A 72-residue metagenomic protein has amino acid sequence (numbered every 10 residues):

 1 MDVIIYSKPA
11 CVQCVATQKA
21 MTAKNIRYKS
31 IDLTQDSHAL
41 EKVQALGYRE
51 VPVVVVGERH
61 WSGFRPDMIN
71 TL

Functional and structural regions predicted by a protein language model:
M1, V12, T34-E41: Residues at secondary-structure transition points
M1-I26: Local sequence-structure signature of Cys/Sec-based thiol-disulfide redox active-site neighborhoods
K8, Y48, P66: ATP/adenylate-binding site constellation spanning eukaryotic-like Ser/Thr protein kinases, ABC-transporter
R27-A39, E50: Thiol-based oxidoreductase modules, predominantly thioredoxin-like and allied folds used for disulfide exchange
L40-Q44, G63-P66: Short secondary-structure transition/capping segments
Q44-V54: Structural micro-motif
P52-S62: A short, hydrophobic beta-strand/beta-hairpin element that forms part of a small beta-sheet core
M68-L72: Short hydrophobic/aromatic patches at helix-to-coil boundaries
